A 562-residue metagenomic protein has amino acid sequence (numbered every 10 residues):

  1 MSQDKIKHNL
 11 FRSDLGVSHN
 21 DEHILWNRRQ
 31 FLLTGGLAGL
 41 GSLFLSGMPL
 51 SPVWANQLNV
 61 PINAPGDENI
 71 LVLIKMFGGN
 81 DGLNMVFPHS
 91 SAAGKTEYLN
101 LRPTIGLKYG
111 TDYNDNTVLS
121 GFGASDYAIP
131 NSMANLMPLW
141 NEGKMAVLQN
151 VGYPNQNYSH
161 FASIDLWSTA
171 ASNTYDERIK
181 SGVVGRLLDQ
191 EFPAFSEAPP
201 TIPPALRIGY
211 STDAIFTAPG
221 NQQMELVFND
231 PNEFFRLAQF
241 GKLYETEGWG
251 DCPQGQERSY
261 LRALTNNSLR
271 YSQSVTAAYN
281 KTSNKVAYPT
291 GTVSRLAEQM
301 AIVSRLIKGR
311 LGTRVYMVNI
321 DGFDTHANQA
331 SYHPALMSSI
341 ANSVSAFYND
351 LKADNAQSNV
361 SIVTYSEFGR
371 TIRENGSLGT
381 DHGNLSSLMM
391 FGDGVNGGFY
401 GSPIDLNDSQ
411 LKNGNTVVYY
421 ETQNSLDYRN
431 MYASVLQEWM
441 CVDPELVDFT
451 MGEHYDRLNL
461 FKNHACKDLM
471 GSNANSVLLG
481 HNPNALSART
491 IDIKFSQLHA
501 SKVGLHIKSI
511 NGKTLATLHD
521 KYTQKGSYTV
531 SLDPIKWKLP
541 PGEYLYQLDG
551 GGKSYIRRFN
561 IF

Functional and structural regions predicted by a protein language model:
M1-W26, Q30, P534-I535, S554: N-terminal secretory signal peptides
K7-F11, F87-P88, P103-A128, G322-D468: Feature marks hydrolase-like catalytic cores characterized by long aromatic- and Gly/Pro-rich stretches
E22-L25, S46-M85, A92-G94, M470 (+1 more regions): C-terminal segment of N-terminal export signals and the immediately downstream linker at the start of the mature
Q30-V53: N-terminal export signals
A124-A238: Extracytoplasmic mature domains of secreted/periplasmic and thylakoid-lumen proteins
G250-A346, D350: Anion-binding catalytic surfaces of enzymes that hydrolyze or transfer phosphate/sulfate esters
K467-L498, K508-T514, P541, F559-F562: Surface-exposed, proline-anchored Ser/Thr-rich loop/turn motifs
K521-K525, S531, K538-F562: C-terminal tail/sorting-segment detector
